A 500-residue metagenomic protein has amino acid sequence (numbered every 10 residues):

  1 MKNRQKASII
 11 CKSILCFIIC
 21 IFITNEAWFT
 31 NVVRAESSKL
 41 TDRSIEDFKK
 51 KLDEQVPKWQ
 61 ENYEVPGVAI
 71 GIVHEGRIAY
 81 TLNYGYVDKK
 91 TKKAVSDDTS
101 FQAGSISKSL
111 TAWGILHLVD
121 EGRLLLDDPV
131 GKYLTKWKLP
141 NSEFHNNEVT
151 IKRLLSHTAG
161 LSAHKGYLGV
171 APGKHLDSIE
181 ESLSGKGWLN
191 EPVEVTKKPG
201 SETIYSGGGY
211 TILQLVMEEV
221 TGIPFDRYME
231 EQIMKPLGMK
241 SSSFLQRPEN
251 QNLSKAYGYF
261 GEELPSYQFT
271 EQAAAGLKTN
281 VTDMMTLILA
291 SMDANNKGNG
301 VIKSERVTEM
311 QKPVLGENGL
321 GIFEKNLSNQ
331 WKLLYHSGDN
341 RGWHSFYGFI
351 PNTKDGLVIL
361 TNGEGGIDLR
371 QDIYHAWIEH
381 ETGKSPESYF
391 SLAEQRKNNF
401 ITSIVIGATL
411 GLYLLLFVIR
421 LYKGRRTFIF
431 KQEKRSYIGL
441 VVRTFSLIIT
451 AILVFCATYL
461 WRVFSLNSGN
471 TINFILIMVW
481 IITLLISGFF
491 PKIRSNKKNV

Functional and structural regions predicted by a protein language model:
M1-A7: N-terminal secretory signal peptides that target proteins for export/translocation
S8-C20: Sec-dependent N-terminal signal peptides
C20-V32: C-terminal segment of classical bacterial N-terminal signal peptides
V33-H74, I78, I223, S266-V500: Catalytic loop of the DD-peptidase/beta-lactamase superfamily, centered on the K-T-G motif and neighboring
L40, N62-A69, T91-R153, T196-G207 (+3 more regions): Short active-site loop at a secondary-structure junction that contains or immediately precedes the catalytic residue(s)
D47, K51-K58, S105, L110 (+11 more regions): Extracytoplasmic/secreted proteins, especially bacterial periplasmic and envelope-associated proteins
Q60-A94, L126, G173-E181: A short, well-structured edge-of-sheet supersecondary motif
D88, E143-R341: Short, surface-exposed loop or secondary-structure junction motifs that flank catalytic or metal-binding residues
